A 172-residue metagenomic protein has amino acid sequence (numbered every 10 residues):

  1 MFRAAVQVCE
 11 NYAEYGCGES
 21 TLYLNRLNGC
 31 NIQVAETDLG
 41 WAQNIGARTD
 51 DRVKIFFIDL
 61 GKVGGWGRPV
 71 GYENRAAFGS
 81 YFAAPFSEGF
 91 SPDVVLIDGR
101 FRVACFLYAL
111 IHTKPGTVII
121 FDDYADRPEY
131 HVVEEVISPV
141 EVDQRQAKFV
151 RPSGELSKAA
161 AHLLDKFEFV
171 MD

Functional and structural regions predicted by a protein language model:
M1-W66: SAM cofactor-binding core of SAM-dependent methyltransferases, primarily the Rossmann-like beta-alpha-beta module
F2-R3, T21-N25, A42-G46, A83 (+4 more regions): Short amphipathic alpha-helical segments and helix-helix/interface helices
A5-E10, C30-V34, P69-E73, D93-I97 (+1 more regions): Short linear motifs at secondary-structure transitions and domain/linker junctions
Y12-Y15, Y72, F78-F82, Y124 (+1 more regions): Aromatic side chains
W41-R48, G64-R68, P128-E134, F149-S153: Short, charged, surface-exposed secondary-structure boundary motifs
R48-T49, Y72, I97, F167: Alpha-helix boundary/capping residues
F56-Y108: Internal catalytic-core helix/loop-beta-alpha segment that presents or stabilizes conserved functional determinants
S87-G89, D93-L96, R100-D172: C-terminal substrate-binding/active-site "lid" region of AdoMet-derived donor-dependent transferases
